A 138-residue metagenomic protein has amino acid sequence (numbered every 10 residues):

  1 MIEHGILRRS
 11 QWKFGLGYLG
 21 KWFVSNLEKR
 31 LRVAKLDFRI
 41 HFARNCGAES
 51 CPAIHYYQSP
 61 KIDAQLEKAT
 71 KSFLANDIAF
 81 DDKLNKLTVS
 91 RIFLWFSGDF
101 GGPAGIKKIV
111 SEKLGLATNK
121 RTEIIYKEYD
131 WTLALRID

Functional and structural regions predicted by a protein language model:
M1-D138: Interaction/scaffold regions that mediate signaling and macromolecular assembly across diverse proteins
